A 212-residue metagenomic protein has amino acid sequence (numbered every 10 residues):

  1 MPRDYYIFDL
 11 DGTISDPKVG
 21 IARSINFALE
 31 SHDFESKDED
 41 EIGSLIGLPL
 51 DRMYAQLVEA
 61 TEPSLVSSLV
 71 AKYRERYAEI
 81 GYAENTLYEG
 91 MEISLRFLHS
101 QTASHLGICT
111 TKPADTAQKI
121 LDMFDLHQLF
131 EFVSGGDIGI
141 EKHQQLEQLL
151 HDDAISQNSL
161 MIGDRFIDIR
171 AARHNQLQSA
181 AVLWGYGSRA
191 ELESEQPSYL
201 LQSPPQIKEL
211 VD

Functional and structural regions predicted by a protein language model:
M1-D4, A114, Q118-M161, R165-D212: Asp-based, Mg2+/Mn2+-dependent phosphohydrolase catalytic module
P2-E92: N-terminal helical cap/lid subdomain that shapes the substrate entry/recognition surface in HAD-like hydrolases
D9, D16-P17, L45, I108-C109 (+3 more regions): Small/polar loops that bind or transfer phosphate-bearing groups
E30-E35, E62-L65, Q101-A103, D125-L129 (+1 more regions): Short helix-capping segments at alpha-helix termini
E35, S104-H105, Q178, S198: Residue-level detector of anion-binding/catalytic polar loops
E79-I108, A114-Q118, Q144: Short, acidic loop-to-helix structural element flanking the phosphoryl-transfer center in phosphate-processing enzymes
